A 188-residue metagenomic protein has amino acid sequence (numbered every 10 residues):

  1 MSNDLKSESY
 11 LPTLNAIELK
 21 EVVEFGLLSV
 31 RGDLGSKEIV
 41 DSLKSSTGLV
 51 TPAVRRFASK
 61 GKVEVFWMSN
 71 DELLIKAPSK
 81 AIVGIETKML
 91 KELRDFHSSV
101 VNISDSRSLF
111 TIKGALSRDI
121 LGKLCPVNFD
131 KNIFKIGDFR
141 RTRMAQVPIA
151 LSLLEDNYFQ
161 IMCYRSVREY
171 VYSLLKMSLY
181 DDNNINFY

Functional and structural regions predicted by a protein language model:
M1-Y188: Basic, glycine/lysine-rich polyanion-binding surfaces/domains
